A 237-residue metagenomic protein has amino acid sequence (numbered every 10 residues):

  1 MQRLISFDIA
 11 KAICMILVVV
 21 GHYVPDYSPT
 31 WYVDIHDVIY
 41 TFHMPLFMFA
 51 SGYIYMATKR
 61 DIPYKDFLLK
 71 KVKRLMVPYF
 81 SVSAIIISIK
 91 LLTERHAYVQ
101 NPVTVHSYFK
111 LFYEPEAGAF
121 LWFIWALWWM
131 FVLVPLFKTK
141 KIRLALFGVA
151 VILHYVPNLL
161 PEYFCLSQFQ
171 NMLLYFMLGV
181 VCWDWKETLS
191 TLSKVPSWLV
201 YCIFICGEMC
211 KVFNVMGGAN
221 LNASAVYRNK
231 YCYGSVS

Functional and structural regions predicted by a protein language model:
Q2-L4, K59-K70, L133-I142, W183-P196: Membrane-interface helix-boundary motifs at transmembrane edges
R3-S6, P29-H36, L159-L166, L192: Membrane-interfacial loop-to-transmembrane-helix junctions in polytopic alpha-helical membrane proteins
I5-T58, L75-S83: Functionally critical transmembrane alpha-helices in membrane proteins and complexes, commonly lining
F7, D66-F67, L75, F123 (+1 more regions): Alpha-helical transmembrane segments and their helix-entry boundary regions
I16-Y23, S83-A84, G148-P161, V200-V215: Aromatic-anchored segments of alpha-helical transmembrane domains
Y32-Y40, F164-F169, A219-Y227: Non-cytosolic membrane-interface motifs at loop->transmembrane helix junctions
F47-M48, I54-A57, A84-E94, V99-W183: Hydrophobic alpha-helical segments with transmembrane-like composition
S190-S237: Alpha-helical transmembrane segments and terminal signal-anchor/GPI-anchor hydrophobic tails, characterized by long
